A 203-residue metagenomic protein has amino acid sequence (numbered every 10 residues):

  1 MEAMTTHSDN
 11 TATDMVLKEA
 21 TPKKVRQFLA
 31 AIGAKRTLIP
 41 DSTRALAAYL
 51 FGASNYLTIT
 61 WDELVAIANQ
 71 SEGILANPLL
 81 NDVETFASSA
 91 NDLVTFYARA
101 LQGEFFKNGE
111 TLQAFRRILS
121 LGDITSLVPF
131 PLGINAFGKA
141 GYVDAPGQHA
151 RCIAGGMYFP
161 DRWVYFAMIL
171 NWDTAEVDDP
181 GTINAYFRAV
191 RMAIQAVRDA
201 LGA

Functional and structural regions predicted by a protein language model:
M1-I74, S88-N91: Active-site-adjacent helix/loop patches that line small-molecule binding or acyl-intermediate pockets
P78, D82-A203: Structured C-terminal helix/loop/strand segments within mature extracytoplasmic catalytic/sensor domains
